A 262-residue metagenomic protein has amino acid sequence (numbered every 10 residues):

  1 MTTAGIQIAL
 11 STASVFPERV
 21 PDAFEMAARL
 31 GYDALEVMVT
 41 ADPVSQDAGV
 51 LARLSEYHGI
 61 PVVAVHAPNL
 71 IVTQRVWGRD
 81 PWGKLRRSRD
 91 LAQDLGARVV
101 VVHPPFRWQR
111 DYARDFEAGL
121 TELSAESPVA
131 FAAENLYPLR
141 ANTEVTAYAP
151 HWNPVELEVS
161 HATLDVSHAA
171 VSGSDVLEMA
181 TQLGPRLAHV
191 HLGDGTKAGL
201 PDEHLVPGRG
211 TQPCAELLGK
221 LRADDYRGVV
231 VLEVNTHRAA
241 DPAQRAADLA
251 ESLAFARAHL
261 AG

Functional and structural regions predicted by a protein language model:
T2-A9, F16-A28, E56, S88-R98 (+2 more regions): Histidine-acidic metal/acid-base catalytic patches
I6-R19, L70-W82, R107-Q109: Active-site mouth loops of central-metabolism enzymes
S14-F16, V39-P43, A67-I71, P104-W108 (+4 more regions): Active-site-proximal loop/turn and secondary-structure-junction residues that shape catalytic pockets, frequently
Y32, I60, A97, V129 (+1 more regions): Short glycine/serine/threonine/alanine-rich loop segments
L35-E36, V63-V65, V100-V101, F131 (+3 more regions): Hydrophobic residues within beta-strands of alpha/beta enzymes
E36-Y57, R107: Glycine-rich, proline-tolerant flexible connector loops at the mouths of alpha/beta enzymes
Y57, Q74-A162, Q244, D248: Active-site acidic/histidine proton-transfer and metal-coordination neighborhood in alpha/beta enzyme cores
V62-N69, G96-V99, A198: Short, basic/glycine-rich phosphate-binding loops at helix/coil junctions that contact nucleotide phosphates
